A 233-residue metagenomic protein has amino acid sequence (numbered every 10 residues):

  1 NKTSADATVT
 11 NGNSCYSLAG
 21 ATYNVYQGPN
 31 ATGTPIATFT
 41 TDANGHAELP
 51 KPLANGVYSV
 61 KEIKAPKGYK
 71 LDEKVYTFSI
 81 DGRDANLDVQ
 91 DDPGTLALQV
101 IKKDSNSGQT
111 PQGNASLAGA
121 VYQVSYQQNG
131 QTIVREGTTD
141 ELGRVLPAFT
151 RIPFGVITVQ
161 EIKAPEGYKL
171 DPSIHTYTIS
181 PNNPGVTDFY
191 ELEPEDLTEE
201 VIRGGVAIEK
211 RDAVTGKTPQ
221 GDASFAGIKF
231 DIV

Functional and structural regions predicted by a protein language model:
N1-V233: Solvent-exposed loop/turn and edge beta-strand elements of beta-rich ligand-binding domains
